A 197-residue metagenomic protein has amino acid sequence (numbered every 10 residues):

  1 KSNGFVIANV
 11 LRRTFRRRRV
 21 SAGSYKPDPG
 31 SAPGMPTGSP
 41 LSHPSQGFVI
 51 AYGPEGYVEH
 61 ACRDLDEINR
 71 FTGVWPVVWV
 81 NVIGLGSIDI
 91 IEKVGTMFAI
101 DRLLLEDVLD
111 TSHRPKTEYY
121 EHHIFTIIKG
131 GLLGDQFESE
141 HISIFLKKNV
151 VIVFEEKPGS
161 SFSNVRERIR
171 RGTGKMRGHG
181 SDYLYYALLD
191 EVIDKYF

Functional and structural regions predicted by a protein language model:
K1-F197: Peripheral, non-transmembrane regulatory/ligand-interaction domains of membrane transport proteins
